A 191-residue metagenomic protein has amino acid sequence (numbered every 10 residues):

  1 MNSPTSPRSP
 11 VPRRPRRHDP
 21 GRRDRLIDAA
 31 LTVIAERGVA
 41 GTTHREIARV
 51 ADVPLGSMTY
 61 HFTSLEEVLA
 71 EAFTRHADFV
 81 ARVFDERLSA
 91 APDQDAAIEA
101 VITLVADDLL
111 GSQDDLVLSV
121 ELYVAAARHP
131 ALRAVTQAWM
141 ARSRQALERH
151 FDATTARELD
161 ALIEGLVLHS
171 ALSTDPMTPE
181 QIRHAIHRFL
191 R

Functional and structural regions predicted by a protein language model:
M1-G21: N-terminal intrinsically disordered/low-complexity leader segments
R25, A29-E71: Helix-turn-helix
A29-E36, V83, L122, L162-H169: Solvent-exposed, amphipathic alpha-helical segments
E71, R82-L116, L159: Hydrophobic alpha-helical connector segments
T74-F79: Short, basic, alpha-helical segments at the C-terminal edge of helix-turn-helix-like DNA-binding modules
A97, A106, L110-Q137: Amphipathic alpha-helical segments used for helix-helix packing
L132-A141, R149-R191: Hydrophobic/aromatic-rich alpha-helical bundle segments in the mid-to-C-terminal region
